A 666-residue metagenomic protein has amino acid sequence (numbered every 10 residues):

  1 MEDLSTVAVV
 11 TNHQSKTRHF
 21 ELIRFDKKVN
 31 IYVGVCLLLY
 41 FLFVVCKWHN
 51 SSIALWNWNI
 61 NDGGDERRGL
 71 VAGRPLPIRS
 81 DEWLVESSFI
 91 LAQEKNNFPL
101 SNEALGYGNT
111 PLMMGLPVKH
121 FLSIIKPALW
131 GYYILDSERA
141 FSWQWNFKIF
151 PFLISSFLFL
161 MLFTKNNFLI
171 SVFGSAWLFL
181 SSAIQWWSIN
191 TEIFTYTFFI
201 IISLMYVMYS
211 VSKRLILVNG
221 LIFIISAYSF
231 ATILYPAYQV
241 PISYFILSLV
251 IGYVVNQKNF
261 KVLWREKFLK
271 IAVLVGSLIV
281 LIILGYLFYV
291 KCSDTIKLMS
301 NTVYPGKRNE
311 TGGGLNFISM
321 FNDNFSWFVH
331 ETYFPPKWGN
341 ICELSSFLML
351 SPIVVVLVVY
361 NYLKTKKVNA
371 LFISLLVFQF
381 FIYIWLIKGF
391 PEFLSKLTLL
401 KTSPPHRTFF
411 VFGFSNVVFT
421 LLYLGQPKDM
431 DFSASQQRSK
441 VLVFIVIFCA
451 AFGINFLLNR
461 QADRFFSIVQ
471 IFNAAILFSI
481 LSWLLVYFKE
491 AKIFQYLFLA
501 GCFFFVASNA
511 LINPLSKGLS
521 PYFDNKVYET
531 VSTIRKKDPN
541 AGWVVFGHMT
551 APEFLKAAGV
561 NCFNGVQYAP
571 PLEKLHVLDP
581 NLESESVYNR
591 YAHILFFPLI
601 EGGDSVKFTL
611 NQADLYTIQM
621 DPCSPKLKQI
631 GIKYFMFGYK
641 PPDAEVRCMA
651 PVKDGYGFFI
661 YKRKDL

Functional and structural regions predicted by a protein language model:
M1-W48: Start-transfer (signal-anchor) and selected internal transmembrane alpha helices of multi-pass inner/ER membrane
A54-T195, K337: Active-site lumenal/periplasmic loops and adjacent helix-entry segments of GT-C-fold, multi-pass membrane
W83-V118, K126-L129, A510-L666: Soluble catalytic regions of membrane-associated enzymes that act on cell-envelope and secretory-pathway components
R139, W143, A183-E192, V368-L371 (+2 more regions): Membrane-helix boundary/interfacial segments in multi-pass membrane proteins
L153-F159, N167-K258, E266, K270-K291 (+3 more regions): Membrane-embedded helix bundles of polyisoprenyl
V207-G220, Y253-R265, L394, T420-I445 (+1 more regions): Membrane-interface junctions at the ends of membrane-embedded or membrane-associated helices
G285-K364, L371, H406: Periplasmic/ER-lumenal interhelical loops and adjacent helix-loop junctions in multi-pass membrane proteins
S435-K536, G542-A551, Y568: Transmembrane helical bundles and short interhelical boundary loops of multi-pass, membrane-embedded
